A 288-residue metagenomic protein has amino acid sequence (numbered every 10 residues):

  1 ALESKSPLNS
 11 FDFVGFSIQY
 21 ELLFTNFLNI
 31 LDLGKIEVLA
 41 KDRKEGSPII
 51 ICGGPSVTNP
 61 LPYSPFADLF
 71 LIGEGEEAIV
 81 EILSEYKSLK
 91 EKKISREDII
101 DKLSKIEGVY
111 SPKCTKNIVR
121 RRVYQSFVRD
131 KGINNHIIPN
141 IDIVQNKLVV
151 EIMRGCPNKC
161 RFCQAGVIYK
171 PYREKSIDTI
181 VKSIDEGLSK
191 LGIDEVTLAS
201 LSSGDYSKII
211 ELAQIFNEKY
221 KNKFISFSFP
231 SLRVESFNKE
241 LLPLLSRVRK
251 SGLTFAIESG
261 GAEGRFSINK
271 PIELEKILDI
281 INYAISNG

Functional and structural regions predicted by a protein language model:
L2-N117: Glycine-rich beta-alpha loop elements in corrinoid/cobalamin-binding modules across cobalamin-dependent enzymes
F11, P139-I141, C163-I168, G260-R265: Gly-rich Lys/Arg/Thr-decorated short loops/hinges at beta-loop-alpha junctions or inter-strand turns that position
L22, E186-G288: Conserved SAM/AdoMet-binding glycine-rich loop
F27, I79, I180, I209 (+1 more regions): Aromatic/hydrophobic pocket-lining residues that form the small-molecule binding cavity in soluble enzyme cores
D68, C156, C160, I180 (+1 more regions): Conserved, mostly hydrophobic/aromatic
Y110-V149: N-terminal [4Fe-4S]-dependent radical SAM core
I137-F162, L188: N-terminal pre-triad scaffold of radical SAM enzymes
C163-T179: Iron-sulfur (Fe-S) cluster-binding segments and ferredoxin-like electron-carrier domains, especially [2Fe-2S]
